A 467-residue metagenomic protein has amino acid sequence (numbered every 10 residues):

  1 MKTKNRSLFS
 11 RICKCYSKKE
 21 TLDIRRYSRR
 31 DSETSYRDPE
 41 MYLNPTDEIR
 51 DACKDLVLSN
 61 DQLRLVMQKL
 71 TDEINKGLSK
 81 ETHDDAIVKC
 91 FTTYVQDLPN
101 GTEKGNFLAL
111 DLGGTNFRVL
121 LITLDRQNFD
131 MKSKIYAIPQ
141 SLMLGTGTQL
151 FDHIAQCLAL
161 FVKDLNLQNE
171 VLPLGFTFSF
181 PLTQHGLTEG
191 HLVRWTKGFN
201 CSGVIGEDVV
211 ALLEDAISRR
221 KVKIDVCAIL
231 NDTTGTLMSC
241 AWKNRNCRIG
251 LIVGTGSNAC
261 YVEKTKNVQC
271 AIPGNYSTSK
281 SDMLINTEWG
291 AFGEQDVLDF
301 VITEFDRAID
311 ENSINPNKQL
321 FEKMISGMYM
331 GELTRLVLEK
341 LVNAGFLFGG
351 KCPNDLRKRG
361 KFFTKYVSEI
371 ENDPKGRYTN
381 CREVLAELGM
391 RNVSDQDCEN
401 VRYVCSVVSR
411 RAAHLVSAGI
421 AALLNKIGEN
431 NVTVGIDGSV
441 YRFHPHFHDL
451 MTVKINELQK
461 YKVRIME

Functional and structural regions predicted by a protein language model:
M1-L172, S218, K243, V301-E467: ATP-binding/phosphotransfer module of carbohydrate and carboxylate kinases, centering on a glycine-rich
I87-C90, V171-F178, A228-G235: Short, glycine/charge-rich beta-strand/loop segments that flank catalytic centers and engage negatively charged groups
G105-D111, V171-G175, A228, R248-I252 (+3 more regions): Short glycine-aspartate micro-motif
L110-F117, S179, T233-T234, I252-G256 (+2 more regions): A short acidic Gly-Thr/Ser loop motif
L112, N169, C201-I205, D225-T234 (+4 more regions): Active-site nucleophile and cofactor-binding loops and adjacent substrate-binding regions of central metabolic enzymes
F117-L121, G235-S239, G250-L251, S257-E263: Short beta-strand scaffold segments in enzyme catalytic cores
Y136-A159, L182-I249, T265-A291, Q295 (+1 more regions): Glycine-rich phosphate-binding loop and adjoining helix at the ATP-binding site of ATP-dependent phosphoryl-transfer
